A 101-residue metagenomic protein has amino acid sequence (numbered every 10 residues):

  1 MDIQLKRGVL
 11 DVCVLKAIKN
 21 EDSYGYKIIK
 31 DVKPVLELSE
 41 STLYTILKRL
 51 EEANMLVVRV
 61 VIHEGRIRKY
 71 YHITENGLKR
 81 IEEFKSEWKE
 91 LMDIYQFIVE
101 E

Functional and structural regions predicted by a protein language model:
D2-T42: N-terminal helix-turn-helix DNA-binding core of bacterial DNA-binding proteins
A17, R80-I81: Residues that scaffold the ATP/ADP-binding catalytic core of kinase and kinase-like folds
T42-T45, T74: Ser/Thr-centric signal marking residues that sit in or immediately flank functional binding/regulatory motifs
L47-R49: Short, hydrophobic-biased segments on the C-terminal half of alpha helices that form "recognition helices"
A53-I67, H72: Beta-hairpin "wing" of winged helix-turn-helix
E82-E101: Amphipathic alpha-helical dimerization/coiled-coil segments that flank or bridge DNA-binding/regulatory modules
